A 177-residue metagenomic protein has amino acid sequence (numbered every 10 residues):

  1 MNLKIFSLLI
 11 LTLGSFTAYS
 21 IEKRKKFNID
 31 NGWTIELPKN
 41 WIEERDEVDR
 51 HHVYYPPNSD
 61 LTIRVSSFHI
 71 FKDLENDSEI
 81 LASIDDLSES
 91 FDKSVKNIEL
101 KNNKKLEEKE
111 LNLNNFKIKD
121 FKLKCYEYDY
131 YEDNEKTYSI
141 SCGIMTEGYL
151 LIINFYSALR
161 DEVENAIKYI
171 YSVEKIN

Functional and structural regions predicted by a protein language model:
K4-G14: Sec-dependent N-terminal signal peptides
G14-E22: Bacterial Sec-dependent signal peptides at the C-terminal "C-region" and cleavage site
I21-H51: N-terminal "mature-domain start" segment
W41, E147-N177: Surface-exposed amphipathic alpha-helical segments
D46, D133-K136, L159-E164: Solvent-exposed loop/turn segments connecting transmembrane beta-strands in outer-membrane beta-barrel proteins
V48-I140: Conserved polar/disulfide-associated segments of primarily extracytoplasmic proteins
S139-Y149: A short, solvent-exposed beta-edge/loop patch
